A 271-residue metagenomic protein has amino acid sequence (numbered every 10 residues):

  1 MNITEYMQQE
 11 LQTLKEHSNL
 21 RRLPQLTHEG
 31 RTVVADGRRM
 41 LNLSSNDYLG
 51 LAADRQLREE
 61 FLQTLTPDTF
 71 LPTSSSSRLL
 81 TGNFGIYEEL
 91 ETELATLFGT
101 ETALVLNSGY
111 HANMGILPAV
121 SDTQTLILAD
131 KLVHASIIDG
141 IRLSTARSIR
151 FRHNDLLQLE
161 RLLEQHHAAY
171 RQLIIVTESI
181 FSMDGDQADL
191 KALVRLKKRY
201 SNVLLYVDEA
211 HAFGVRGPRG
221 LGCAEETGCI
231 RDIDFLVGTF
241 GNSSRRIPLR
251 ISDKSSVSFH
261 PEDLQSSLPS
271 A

Functional and structural regions predicted by a protein language model:
Q9, T13-P72, V203: N-terminal "arm"/small-domain region of PLP-dependent enzymes with the aminotransferase-like
S18, L43, L94, A112 (+4 more regions): Buried hydrophobic positions in well-ordered alpha/beta secondary-structure cores of metabolic enzymes
E59-S108: Conserved N-terminal alpha-helix of the aminotransferase class I/II PLP-enzyme fold
S108, L128-T145: Substrate-binding/gating loop at the entrance of the active-site cleft, primarily in PLP-dependent aminotransferase-like
I116-A135, L156: Conserved PLP-anchoring active-site segment centered on the Schiff-base-forming lysine
T123, L143-T145, D232: Short, structured coil segments at secondary-structure junctions
I149, H153-V207: Active-site phosphate-binding strand-loop segment of PLP-dependent enzymes
N202-L204, H211, R216-A271: Active-site C-terminal subdomain of aminotransferase-like
